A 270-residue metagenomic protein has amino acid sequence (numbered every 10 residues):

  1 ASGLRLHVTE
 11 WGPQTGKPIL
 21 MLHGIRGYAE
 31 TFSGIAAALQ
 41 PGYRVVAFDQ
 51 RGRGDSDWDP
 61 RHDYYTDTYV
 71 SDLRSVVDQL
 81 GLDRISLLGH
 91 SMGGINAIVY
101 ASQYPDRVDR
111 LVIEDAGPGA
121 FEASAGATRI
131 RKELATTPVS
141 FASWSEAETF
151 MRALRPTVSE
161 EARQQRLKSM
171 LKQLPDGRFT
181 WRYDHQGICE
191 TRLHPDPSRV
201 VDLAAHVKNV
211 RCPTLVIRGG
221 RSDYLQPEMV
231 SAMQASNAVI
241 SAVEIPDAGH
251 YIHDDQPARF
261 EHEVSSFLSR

Functional and structural regions predicted by a protein language model:
A1-I19, Q40-Y43, L82-R84, S241 (+2 more regions): Alpha/beta-hydrolase fold catalytic core
H7-W58: Conserved HGGG/HGGXW glycine-rich cap/lid loop of the alpha/beta-hydrolase fold
T68-I85: Conserved acidic catalytic loop of the alpha/beta-hydrolase fold
G89, G93, A97: Gly/Ala-rich beta-loop-alpha elbow adjacent to hydrolase catalytic centers
I98-S102, D109-S145: Flexible "cap/lid" loop of the alpha/beta hydrolase fold
V139-S198: Conserved alpha/beta-hydrolase catalytic His-Asp/Glu region
K172-A235, S241-E244: Conserved serine/cysteine hydrolase catalytic core
A248-P257, E261: Catalytic histidine-centered segment of alpha/beta-hydrolase-like enzymes
